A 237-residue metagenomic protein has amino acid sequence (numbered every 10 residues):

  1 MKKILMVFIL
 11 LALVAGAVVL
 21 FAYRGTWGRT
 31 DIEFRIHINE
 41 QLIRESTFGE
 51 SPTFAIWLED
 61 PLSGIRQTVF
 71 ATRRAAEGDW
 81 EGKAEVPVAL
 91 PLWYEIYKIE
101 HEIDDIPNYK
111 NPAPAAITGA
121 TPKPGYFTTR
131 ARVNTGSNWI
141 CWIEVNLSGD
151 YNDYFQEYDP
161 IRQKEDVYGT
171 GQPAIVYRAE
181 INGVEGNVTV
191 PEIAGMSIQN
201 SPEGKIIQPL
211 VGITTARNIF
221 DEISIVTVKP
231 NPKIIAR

Functional and structural regions predicted by a protein language model:
I4-Y23: Hydrophobic membrane-insertion alpha-helices, especially the h-region of bacterial N-terminal signal peptides
A22-R35: Ser/Thr/Pro/Gly-rich low-complexity linker/stalk segments immediately outside membranes or between
W27-R29, G49-S51, G136: Short, surface-exposed loop/turn motifs at beta-strand boundaries within globular domains
D31-E33, T53, I140: Broad gene-expression machinery/nucleic-acid interaction feature
I32-G49, R74, Y151: Short amphipathic, basic-aromatic surface patches that mediate peripheral association with negatively charged
A55-E59: Beta-strand signatures of extracellular beta-sandwich domains
P61-N152: Structured domain cores in non-transmembrane regions
T129-R237: Glycine-rich, aromatic-bearing surface loops/beta-hairpins
